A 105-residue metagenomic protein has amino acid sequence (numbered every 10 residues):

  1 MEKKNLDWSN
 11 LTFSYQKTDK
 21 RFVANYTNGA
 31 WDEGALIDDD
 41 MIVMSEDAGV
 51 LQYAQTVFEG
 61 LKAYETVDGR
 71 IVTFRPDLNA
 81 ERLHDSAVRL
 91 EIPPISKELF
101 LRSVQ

Functional and structural regions predicted by a protein language model:
M1-Q105: Conserved alpha/beta cores of soluble small-molecule-handling proteins
